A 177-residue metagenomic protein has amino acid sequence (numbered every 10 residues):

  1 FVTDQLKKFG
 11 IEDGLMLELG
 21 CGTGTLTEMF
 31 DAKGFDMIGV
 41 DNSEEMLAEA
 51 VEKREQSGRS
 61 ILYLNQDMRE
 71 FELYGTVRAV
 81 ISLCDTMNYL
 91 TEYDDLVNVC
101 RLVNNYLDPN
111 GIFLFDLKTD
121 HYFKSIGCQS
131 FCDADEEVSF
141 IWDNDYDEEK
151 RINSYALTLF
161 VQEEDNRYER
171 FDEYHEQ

Functional and structural regions predicted by a protein language model:
F1-D13: Conserved alpha-helix/loop element of class I SAM-dependent methyltransferases that forms part of the SAM/SAH-binding
E12-G20: Conserved class I S-adenosyl-L-methionine
T25-E70: Class I SAM-dependent methyltransferase SAM/SAH-binding core
E72-A79: A short acidic, Gly/Pro-enriched loop at the edge of an enzyme's catalytic core that lines a small-molecule cofactor
L83-D85: Residues lining the SAM
N88-L90: A short His-aromatic
V97-P109: A short glycine-rich, Lys/Arg-flanked "PGG" loop and its adjoining helix->strand segment in the class I
L114-Q177: SAM-dependent methyltransferase
